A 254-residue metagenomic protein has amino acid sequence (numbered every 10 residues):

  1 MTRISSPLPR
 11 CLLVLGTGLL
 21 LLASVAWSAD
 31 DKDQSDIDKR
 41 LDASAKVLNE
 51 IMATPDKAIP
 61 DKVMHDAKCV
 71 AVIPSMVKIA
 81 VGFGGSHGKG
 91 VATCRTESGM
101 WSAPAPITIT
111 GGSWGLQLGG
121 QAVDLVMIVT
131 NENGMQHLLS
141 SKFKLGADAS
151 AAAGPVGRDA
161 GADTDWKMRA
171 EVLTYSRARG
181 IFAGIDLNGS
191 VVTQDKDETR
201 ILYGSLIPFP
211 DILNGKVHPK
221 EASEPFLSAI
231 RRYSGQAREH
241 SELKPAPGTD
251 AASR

Functional and structural regions predicted by a protein language model:
M1-P9: N-terminal secretory signal peptides that target proteins for export/translocation
P9-C11, V77: Exposed boundary/loop context
L12-A23: Bacterial N-terminal signal peptides
L22-D30: Sec/Tat signal peptide C-region and signal peptidase I cleavage site
A29-R254: Small-residue-enriched, tightly packed secondary-structure blocks
